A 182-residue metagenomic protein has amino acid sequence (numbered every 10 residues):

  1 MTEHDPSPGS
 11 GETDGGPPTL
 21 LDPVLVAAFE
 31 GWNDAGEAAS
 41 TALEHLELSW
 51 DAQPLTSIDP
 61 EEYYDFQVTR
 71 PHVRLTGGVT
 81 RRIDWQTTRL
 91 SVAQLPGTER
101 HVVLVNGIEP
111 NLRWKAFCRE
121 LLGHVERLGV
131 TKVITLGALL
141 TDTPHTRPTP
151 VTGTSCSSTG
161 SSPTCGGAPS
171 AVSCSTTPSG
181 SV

Functional and structural regions predicted by a protein language model:
T2-G107: N-terminal short beta-loop-beta anion/metal-coordinating cradle
D5-S7, E99, K115, R119 (+3 more regions): Non-transmembrane, aqueous-exposed alpha-helical and coiled segments at domain scale
F29-N33, L104-W114, G166-T176: Flexible, glycine/proline-enriched loop segments at strand-loop-helix junctions that form or flank small-ligand binding
D34, N111-K115, L140-T146: Short, well-ordered, mixed-charge alpha-helical segments that flank or form enzyme active sites
T131: Short acidic/polar active-site loop segments enriched in Thr and Asp
D142-V182: Catalytic cores of processing enzymes, dominated by hydrolases/peptidases, characterized by acidic/His-rich
